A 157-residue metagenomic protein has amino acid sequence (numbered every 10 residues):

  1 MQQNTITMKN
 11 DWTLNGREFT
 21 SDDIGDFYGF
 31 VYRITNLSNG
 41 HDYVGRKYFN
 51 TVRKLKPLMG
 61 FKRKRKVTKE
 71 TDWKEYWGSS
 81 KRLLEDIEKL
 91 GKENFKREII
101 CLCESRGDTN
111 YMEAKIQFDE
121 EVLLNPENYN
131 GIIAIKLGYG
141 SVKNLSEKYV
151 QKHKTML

Functional and structural regions predicted by a protein language model:
Q2-L157: Structure-specific nucleic-acid interaction/processing domains
